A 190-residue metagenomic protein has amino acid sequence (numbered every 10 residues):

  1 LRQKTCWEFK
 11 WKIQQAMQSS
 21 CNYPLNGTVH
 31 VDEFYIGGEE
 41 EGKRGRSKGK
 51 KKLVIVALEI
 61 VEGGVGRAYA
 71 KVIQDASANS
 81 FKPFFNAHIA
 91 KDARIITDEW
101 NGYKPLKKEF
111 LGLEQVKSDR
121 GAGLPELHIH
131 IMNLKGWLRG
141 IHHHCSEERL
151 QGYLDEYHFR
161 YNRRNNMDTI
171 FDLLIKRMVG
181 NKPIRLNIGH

Functional and structural regions predicted by a protein language model:
L1-H190: Residue-level recognition of single "structural anchor" positions that define or cap local secondary structure
